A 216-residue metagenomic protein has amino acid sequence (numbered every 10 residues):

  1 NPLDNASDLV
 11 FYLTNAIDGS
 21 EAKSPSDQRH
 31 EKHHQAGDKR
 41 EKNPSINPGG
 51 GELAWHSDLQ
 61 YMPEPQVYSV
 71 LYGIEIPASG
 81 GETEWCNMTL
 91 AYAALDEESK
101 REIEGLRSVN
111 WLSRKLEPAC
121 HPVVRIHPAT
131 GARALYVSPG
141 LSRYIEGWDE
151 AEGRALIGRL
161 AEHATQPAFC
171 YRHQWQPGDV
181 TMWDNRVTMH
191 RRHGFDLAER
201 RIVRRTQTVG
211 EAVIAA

Functional and structural regions predicted by a protein language model:
N1-V180, R186-A216: Non-heme Fe(II) oxygenase catalytic core, chiefly the N-lobe of the double-stranded beta-helix
